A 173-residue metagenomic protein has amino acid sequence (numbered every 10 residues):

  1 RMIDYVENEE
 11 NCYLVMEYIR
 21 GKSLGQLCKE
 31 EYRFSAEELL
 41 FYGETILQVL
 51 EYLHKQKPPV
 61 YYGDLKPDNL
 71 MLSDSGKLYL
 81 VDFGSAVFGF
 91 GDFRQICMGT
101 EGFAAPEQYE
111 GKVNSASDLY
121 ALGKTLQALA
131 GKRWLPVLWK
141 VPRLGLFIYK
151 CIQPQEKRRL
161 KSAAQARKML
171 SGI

Functional and structural regions predicted by a protein language model:
Y5: Activation-segment/catalytic-loop signature of the eukaryotic protein kinase fold
E9-S23: Conserved short submotifs of the Hanks-type protein kinase catalytic core that shape the nucleotide-binding pocket
L24-F34: AlphaC helix of the protein kinase catalytic domain
Y42-G43: Activation segment signature within eukaryotic-like protein kinase domains
H54-L72: Catalytic-loop of the protein kinase fold
R94-E107: Conserved activation segment of eukaryotic-like protein kinases, specifically the C-terminal portion of the activation
D118: Conserved catalytic-loop aspartate of Hanks-type protein kinases
Q153-Q165: A conserved short helix/loop substructure at the end of the activation segment of eukaryotic-like protein kinase domains
